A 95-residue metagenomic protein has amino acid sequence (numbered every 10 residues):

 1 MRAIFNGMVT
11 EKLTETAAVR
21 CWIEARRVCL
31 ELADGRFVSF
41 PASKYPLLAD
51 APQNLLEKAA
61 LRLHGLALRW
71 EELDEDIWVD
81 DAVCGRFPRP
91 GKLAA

Functional and structural regions predicted by a protein language model:
M1-A95: Motif-centric detector for short Cys/His coordination patterns
